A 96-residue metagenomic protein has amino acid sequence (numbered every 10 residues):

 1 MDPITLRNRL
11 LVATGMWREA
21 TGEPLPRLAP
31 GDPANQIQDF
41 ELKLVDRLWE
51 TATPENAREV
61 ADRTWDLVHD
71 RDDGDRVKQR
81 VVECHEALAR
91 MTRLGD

Functional and structural regions predicted by a protein language model:
M1-Q38, H85: Short terminal alpha-helical segments
P3, R27-P30, T51, R80 (+1 more regions): A subset of signal/propeptide-processing and intrinsically disordered low-complexity segments in secreted/extracellular
R9, E41-K43, R47, R80 (+1 more regions): Generic hydrophobic/packing signal
E23-P30, R58-E59, K78-V81, D96: Short glycine-rich, low-complexity/disordered patches
P33, F40, L44-D72, R76: Long, low-complexity or tandemly repetitive, helically biased scaffold regions used for multimeric assembly/adhesion
D62-D96: Amphipathic alpha-helical binding modules
